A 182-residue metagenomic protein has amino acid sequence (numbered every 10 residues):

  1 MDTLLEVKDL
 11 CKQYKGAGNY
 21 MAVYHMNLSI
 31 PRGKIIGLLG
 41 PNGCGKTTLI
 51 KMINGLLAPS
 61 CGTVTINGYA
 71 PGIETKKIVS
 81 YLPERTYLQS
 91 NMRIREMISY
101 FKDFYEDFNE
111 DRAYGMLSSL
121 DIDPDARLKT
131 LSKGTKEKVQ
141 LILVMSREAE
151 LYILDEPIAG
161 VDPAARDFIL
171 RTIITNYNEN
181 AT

Functional and structural regions predicted by a protein language model:
P41-G45: Walker A (P-loop) phosphate-binding loop of ABC-type ATPase nucleotide-binding domains
N54: Helix-to-loop junction immediately C-terminal to a conserved catalytic motif
C61-T75: Conserved ABC transporter NBD signature motif
R85-V139: ABC-family P-loop ATPase nucleotide-binding domains
Y152-E156, V161: Catalytic Walker B motif of ABC-type/P-loop ATPase nucleotide-binding domains
R166-E179: Helical segment within the ABC ATPase nucleotide-binding domain
